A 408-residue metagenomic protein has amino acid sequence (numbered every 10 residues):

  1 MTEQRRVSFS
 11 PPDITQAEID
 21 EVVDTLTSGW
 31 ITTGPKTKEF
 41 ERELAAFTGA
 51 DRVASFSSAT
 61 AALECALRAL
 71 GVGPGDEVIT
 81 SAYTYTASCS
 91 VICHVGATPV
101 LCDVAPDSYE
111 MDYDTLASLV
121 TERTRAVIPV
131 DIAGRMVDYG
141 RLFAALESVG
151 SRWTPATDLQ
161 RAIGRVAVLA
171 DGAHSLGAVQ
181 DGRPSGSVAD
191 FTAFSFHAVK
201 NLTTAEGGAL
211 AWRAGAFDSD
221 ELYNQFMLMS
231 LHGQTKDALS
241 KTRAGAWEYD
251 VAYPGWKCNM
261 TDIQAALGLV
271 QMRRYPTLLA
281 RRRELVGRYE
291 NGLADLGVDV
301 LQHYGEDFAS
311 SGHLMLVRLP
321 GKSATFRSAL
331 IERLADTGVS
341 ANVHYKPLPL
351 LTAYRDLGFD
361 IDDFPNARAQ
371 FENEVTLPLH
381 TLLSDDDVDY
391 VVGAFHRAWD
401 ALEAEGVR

Functional and structural regions predicted by a protein language model:
M1-A69, G73, L142, E372 (+2 more regions): Conserved PLP-binding active-site segment in aminotransferase class I/II-type PLP enzymes
K38-R42, A50-D51, A126-V130, R135 (+3 more regions): PLP-dependent aminotransferase class I/II
A54, I79, V100, A167-L169 (+3 more regions): Structural detector of well-ordered beta-strand residues that form the stable sheet scaffold of enzyme domains
R68, V72-G172, V179: PLP-dependent aminotransferase-like
S90-I92, P184, I263: Hydrophobic/aromatic ligand-binding patch that stacks against planar heteroaromatic rings of cofactors or nucleotides
E110-L116, G182-T192, Y390, F395-W399: A short alpha/beta connector and helix-capping loop motif
A156-L202, W247-V251, D299-V300: Conserved active-site segment immediately N-terminal to the catalytic lysine that forms the internal aldimine
H174, S187-K236, D262: Active-site PLP attachment segment
